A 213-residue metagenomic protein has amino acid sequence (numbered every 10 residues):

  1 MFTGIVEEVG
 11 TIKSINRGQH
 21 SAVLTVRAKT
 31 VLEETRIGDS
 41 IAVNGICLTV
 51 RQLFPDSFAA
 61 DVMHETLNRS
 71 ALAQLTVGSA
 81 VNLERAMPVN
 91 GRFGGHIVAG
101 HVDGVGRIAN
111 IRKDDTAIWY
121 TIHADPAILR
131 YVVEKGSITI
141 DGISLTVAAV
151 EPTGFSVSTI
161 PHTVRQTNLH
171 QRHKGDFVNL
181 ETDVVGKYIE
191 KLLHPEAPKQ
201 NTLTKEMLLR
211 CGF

Functional and structural regions predicted by a protein language model:
M1-F213: Conserved loop->alpha-helix
